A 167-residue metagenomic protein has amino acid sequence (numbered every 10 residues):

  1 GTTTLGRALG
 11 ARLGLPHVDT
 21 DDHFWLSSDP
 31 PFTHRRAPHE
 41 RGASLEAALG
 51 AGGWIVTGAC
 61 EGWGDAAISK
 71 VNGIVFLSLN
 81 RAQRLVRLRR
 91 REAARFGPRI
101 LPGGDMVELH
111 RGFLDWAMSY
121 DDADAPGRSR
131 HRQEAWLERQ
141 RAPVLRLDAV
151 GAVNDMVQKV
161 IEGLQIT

Functional and structural regions predicted by a protein language model:
T2-T3: Walker A/P-loop
R7, A11-G50: Conserved substrate/cofactor phosphate-moiety recognition/catalytic segment in nucleotide-dependent phosphotransferases
R12, D115-T167: NTP-dependent small-molecule kinase module
H17, I74, V144-R146: Conserved beta-strand scaffold positions in the cores of enzyme catalytic domains, especially in NTP/NDP-utilizing
S27, P38, F76, G104-M106: Anionic, Ser/Thr-rich low-complexity intrinsically disordered regions
H39-A82: Glycine-rich phosphate-binding loop used to anchor ATP phosphates in small-molecule kinases, encompassing both
A67-S69, V86-R89, Q158: Short amphipathic alpha-helical segments
S78-S129: A glycine- and Lys/Arg-enriched "phosphate-lid" helix/loop adjacent to the NTP-binding pocket of small-molecule kinases
